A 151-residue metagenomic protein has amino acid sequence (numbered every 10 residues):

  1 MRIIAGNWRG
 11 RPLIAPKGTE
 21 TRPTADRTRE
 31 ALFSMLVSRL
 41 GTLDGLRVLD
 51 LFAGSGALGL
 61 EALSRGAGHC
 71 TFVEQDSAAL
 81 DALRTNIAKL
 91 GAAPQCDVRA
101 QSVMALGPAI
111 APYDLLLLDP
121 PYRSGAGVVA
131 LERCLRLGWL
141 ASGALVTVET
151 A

Functional and structural regions predicted by a protein language model:
M1-A151: Class I S-adenosyl-L-methionine-dependent methyltransferase catalytic core
